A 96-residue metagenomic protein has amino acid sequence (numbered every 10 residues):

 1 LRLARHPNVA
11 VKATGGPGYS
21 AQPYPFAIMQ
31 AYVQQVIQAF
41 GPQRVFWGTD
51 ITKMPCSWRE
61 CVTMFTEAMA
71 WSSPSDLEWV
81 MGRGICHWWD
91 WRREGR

Functional and structural regions predicted by a protein language model:
L1-W47, R93-R96: Catalytic pocket-lining loop regions of alpha/beta-barrel enzymes, especially the amidohydrolase/enolase/GH5 lineages
Y19-S20, K53-S57: Short catalytic/ligand-binding loop motif for oxyanion handling, primarily in non-cytosolic enzymes, centered on
Q34-Q35, F40-F46, P55-R96: Mid-to-C-terminal alpha-helical segments outside catalytic/metal-binding sites
T49-I51: Active-site metal-binding loops of divalent metal-dependent hydrolases
